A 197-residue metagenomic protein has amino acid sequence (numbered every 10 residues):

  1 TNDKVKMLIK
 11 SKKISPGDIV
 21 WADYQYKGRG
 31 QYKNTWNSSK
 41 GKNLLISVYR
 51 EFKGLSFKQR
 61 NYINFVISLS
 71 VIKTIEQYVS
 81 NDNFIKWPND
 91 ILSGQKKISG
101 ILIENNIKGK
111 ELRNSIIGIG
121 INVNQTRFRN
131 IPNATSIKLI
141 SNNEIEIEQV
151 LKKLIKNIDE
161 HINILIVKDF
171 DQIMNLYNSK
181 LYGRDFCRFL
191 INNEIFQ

Functional and structural regions predicted by a protein language model:
T1-Y78, E144: N-terminal lobe of the biotin/lipoate ligase/transferase fold
A22, N83-W87: General beta-strand structural signal in soluble alpha/beta enzymes
K53-N83, S93-Q197: Long, positively charged amphipathic alpha-helical accessory segments at protein N-termini or as interdomain linkers
